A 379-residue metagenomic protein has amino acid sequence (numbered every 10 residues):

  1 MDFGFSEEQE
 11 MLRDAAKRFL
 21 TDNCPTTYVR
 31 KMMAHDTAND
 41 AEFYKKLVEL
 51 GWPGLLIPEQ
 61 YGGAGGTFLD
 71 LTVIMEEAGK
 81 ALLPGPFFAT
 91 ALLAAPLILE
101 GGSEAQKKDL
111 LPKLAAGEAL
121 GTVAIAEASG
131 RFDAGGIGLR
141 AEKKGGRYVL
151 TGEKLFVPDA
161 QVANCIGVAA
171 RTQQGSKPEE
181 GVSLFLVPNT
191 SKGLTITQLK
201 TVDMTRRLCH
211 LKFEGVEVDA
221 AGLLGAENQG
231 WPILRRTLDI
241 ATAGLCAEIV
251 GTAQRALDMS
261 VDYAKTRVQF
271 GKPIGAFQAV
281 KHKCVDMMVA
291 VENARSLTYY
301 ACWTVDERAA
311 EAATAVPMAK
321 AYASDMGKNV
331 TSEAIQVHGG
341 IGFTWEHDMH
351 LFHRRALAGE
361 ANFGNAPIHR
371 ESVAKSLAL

Functional and structural regions predicted by a protein language model:
M1-P86, L93, G101-Q106, K113-E118 (+3 more regions): Alpha-helical interface subdomain recognition
G51, M75-G79, V187-S191, G215-E217: Short Ser/Thr-interspersed hydrophobic loop/turn segments at strand-loop and sheet-helix junctions that line or gate
L99-G102, E142, V168-T172, L186-N189 (+2 more regions): Short beta-strand-to-turn element immediately C-terminal to the catalytic PLP-Schiff-base lysine in fold type I
G117-E127: A short, Trp-centered hydrophobic/proline-enriched beta-strand micro-motif
D133-T151: Cytochrome P450 C-terminal beta-domain/meander region
G136-G138, N189-D219: Flexible, small-/acidic-enriched active-site or ligand-binding loops
R147, T151-T195: A short core secondary-structure module
C209-T237: A short, charged helix-loop
